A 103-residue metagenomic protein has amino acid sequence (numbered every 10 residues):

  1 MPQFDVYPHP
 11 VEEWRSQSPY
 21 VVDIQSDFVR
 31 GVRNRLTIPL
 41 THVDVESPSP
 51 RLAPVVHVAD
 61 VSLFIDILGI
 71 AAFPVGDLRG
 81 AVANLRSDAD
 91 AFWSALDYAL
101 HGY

Functional and structural regions predicted by a protein language model:
M1-E12: GIY-YIG nuclease catalytic motif and its immediate N-terminal context
P2, I24, V32, R51 (+3 more regions): Residue-level signal for pocket-adjacent positions within structured domains
V6, R15-V55: Compact nucleic-acid interaction/catalytic patches
V11-E13, H57-V58: Short acidic, glycine-rich loop/turn motifs
E12, S26, Y98-H101: Residue-level marker of positions within ordered structural domains that often coincide with functionally constrained
E13, V43-D44, S62, A71: Residues that cap or initiate secondary-structure elements
V58-Y103: C-terminal terminal-subdomain/extension
